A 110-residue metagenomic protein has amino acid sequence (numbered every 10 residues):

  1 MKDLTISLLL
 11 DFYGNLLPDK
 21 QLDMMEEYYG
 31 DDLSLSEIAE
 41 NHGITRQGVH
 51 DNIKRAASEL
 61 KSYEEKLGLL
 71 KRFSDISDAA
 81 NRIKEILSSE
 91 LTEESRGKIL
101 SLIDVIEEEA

Functional and structural regions predicted by a protein language model:
L8, D23-M24, R82: Pre-recognition alpha-helix immediately N-terminal to the DNA-recognition helix within helix-turn-helix or winged-helix
L8-L17, S88-S89: Short amphipathic alpha-helical boundary/capping segments
D19-G30: Short amphipathic alpha helix immediately N-terminal
E37-A39: Short alpha-helical "recognition helix" segments of helix-turn-helix
T45-R46: Helix-turn-helix DNA-binding motif, specifically the short coil turn and the N-cap/start of the second
N52-R55: Residues within the DNA-recognition helix of helix-turn-helix
A57-E64: C-terminal flanking helix
D78-A110: Helix-turn-helix/homeodomain-like alpha-helical modules used for DNA recognition and transcription-factor dimerization
